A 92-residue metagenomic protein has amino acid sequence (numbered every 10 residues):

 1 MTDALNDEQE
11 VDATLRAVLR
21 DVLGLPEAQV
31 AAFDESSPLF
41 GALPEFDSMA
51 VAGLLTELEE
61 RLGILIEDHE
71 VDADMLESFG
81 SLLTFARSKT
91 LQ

Functional and structural regions predicted by a protein language model:
T2-F46, A50-T56, E60-Q92: Phosphopantetheine-dependent thiolation modules in NRPS/PKS and related acyl-activating systems
